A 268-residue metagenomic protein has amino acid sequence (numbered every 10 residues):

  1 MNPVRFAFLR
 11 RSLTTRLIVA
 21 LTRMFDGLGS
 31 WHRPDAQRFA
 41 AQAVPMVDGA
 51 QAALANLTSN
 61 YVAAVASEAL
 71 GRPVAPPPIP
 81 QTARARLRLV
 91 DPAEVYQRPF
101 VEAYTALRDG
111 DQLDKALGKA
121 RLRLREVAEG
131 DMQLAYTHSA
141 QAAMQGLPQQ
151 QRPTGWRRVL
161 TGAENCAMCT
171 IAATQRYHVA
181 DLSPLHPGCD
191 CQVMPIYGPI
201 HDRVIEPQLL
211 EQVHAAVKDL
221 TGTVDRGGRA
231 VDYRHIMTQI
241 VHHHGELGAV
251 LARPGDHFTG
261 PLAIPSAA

Functional and structural regions predicted by a protein language model:
M1-L185, I196-A268: Domain-core detector
C191: Glycine-rich, flexible loop motifs
